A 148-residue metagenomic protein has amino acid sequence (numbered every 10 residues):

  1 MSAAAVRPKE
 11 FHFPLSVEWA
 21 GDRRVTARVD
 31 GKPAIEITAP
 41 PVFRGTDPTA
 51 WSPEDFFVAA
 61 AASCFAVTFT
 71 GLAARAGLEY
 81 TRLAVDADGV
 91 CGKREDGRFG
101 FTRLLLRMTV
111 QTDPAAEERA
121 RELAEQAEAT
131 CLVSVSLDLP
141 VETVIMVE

Functional and structural regions predicted by a protein language model:
M1-A59, T70-E148: Extended beta-strand/beta-hairpin segments
C64-F65: Alpha-helical metal-binding/catalytic segments enriched in His/Glu/Asp
